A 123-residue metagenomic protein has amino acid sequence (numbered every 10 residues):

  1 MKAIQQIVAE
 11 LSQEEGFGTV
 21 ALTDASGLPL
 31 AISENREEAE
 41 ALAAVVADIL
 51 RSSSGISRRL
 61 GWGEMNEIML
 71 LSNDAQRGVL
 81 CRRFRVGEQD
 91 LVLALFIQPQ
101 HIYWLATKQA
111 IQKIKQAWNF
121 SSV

Functional and structural regions predicted by a protein language model:
M1-T19, A25, P29-V123: Non-catalytic interaction/Regulatory regions outside core domains
